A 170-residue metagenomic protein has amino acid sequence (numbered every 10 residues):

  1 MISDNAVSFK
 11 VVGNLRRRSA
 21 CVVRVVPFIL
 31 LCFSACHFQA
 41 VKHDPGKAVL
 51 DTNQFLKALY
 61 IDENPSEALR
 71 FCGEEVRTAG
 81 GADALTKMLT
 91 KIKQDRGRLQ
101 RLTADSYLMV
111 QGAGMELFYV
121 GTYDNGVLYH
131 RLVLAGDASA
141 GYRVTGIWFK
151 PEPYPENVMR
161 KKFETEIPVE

Functional and structural regions predicted by a protein language model:
I2-S34: Sec-dependent bacterial lipoprotein signal peptides
G13, F28-I29, Q54-K57, E67 (+2 more regions): Intrinsic-disorder/low-complexity peptide segments enriched for small residues
C36-I61: Short, low-complexity N-terminal intrinsically disordered segments enriched in polar/charged residues
L50, P65-E116, Y123: Short solvent-exposed beta->alpha transition segments
L108-E170: Exposed beta-sheet edge and beta->alpha loop/turn motif
